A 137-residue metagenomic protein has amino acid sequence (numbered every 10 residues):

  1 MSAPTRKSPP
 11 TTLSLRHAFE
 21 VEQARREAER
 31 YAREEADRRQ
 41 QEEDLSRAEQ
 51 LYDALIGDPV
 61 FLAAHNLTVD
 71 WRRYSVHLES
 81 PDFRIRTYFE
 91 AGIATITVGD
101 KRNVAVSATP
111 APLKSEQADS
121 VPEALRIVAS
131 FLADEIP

Functional and structural regions predicted by a protein language model:
M1-E35: Charged, low-complexity eukaryotic segments that initiate or comprise alpha-helical interaction-prone regions
P10, R39, E43-S46, Q50 (+2 more regions): Alpha-helix boundary/N-cap detector
E22-N66: Contiguous, amphipathic alpha-helical segments that mediate oligomerization or scaffolding in large protein assemblies
D53, G57-D100: Amphipathic, interaction-prone secondary-structure segments
D82-A124, D134-P137: Intrinsically disordered, low-complexity regulatory segments enriched in Ser/Thr/Pro and charged residues
I127-S130: C-terminal partner/receptor-binding element of secreted or periplasmic proteins
